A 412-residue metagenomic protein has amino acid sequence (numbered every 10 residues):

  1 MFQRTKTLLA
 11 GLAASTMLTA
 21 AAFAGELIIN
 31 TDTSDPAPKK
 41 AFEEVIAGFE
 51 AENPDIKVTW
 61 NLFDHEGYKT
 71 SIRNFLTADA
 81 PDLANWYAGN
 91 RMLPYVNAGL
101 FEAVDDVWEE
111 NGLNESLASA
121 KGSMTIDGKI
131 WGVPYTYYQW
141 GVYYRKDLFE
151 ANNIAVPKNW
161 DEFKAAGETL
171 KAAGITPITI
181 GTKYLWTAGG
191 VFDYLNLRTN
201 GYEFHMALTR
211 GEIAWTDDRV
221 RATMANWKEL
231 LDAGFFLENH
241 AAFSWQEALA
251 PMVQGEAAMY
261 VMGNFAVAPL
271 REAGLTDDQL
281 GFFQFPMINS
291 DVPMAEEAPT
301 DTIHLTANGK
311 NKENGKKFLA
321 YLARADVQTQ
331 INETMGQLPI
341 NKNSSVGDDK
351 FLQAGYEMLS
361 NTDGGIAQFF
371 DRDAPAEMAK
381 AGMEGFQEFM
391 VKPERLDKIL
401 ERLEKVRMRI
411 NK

Functional and structural regions predicted by a protein language model:
E44-S116, S123-T125, D147-K158, A258-M259 (+4 more regions): Extracytoplasmic "Venus flytrap"/periplasmic binding protein-like
A47, A51-E52, N152, A225 (+4 more regions): Extracytoplasmic/periplasmic substrate-recognition and gating elements
A51-E52, K57, E150, T329 (+1 more regions): Conserved C-terminal helix/tail region of periplasmic/extracytoplasmic solute-binding proteins
P81-D82, G112-L148, T176-I180, V292-A295 (+1 more regions): A structural signal for short loop-to-beta-strand junctions that line the ligand-binding cleft of periplasmic/secreted
Y87-W140, K164, V191-D193, R219 (+2 more regions): Hinge/lid segment of periplasmic solute-binding proteins
E102-S116, T182, T199-A222, E272-L275 (+2 more regions): Short, solvent-exposed loop/beta-turn-alpha elements that line the ligand-binding surface or hinge of extracytoplasmic
D127, W131-Y135, W140, K164-I213 (+1 more regions): Extracytoplasmic/periplasmic solute-binding protein
G167-T169, R210-H240: Glycine-centered hinge/linker elements that transmit conformational signals in sensory and ligand-binding systems
